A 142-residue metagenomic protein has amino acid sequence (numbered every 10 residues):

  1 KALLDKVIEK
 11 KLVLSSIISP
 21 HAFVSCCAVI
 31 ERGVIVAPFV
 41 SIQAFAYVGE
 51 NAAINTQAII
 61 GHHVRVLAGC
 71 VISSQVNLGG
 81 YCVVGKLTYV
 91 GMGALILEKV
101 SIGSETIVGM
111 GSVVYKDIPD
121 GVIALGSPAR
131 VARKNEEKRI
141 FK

Functional and structural regions predicted by a protein language model:
K1-D5, V48, P119-D120, E136-E137: Short amphipathic alpha-helical segments
K1-S19, F23: Phosphate-bearing ligand-interacting subdomains that bind or position ATP/ADP/UDP/GDP/NAD(P) or nucleotide-linked
I17-L125, A129-A132: Structural signal for interior beta-strand "rungs" in well-ordered beta-sheet cores of soluble enzyme domains
R133-K142: Generic C-terminal helix-cap and adjacent flexible tail
